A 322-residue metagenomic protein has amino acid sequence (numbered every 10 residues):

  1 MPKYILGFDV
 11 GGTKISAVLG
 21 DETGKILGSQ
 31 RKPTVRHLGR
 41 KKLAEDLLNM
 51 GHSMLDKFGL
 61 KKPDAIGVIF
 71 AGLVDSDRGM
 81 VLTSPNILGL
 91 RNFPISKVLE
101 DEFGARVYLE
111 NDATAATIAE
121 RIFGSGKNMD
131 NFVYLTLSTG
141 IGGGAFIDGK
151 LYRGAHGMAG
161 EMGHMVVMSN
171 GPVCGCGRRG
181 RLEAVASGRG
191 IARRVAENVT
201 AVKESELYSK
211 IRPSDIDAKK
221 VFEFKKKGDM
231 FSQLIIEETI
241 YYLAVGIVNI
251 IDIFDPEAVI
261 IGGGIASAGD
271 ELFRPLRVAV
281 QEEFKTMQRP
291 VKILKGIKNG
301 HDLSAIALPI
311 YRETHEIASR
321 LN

Functional and structural regions predicted by a protein language model:
M1-A65, V74-M80, K97-A105, A119-M129 (+2 more regions): ATP-binding/phosphotransfer module of carbohydrate and carboxylate kinases, centering on a glycine-rich
D9, D112, S138: Active-site glycine-centered loops adjacent to acidic/histidine catalytic or metal-binding residues that shape
I15-L19, I141-F146: Short beta-strand scaffold segments in enzyme catalytic cores
Q30-K32, P85, A155: Short hydrophobic alpha-helix segments
P33-R36, G89-L90, A159-E161: A short acidic/small-residue loop/turn micro-motif
G79-R91: A charged helix-plus-loop insertion that forms the helical arch/lid used to bind and gate nucleic-acid substrates
V107-N111: General beta-strand structural signal in soluble alpha/beta enzymes
